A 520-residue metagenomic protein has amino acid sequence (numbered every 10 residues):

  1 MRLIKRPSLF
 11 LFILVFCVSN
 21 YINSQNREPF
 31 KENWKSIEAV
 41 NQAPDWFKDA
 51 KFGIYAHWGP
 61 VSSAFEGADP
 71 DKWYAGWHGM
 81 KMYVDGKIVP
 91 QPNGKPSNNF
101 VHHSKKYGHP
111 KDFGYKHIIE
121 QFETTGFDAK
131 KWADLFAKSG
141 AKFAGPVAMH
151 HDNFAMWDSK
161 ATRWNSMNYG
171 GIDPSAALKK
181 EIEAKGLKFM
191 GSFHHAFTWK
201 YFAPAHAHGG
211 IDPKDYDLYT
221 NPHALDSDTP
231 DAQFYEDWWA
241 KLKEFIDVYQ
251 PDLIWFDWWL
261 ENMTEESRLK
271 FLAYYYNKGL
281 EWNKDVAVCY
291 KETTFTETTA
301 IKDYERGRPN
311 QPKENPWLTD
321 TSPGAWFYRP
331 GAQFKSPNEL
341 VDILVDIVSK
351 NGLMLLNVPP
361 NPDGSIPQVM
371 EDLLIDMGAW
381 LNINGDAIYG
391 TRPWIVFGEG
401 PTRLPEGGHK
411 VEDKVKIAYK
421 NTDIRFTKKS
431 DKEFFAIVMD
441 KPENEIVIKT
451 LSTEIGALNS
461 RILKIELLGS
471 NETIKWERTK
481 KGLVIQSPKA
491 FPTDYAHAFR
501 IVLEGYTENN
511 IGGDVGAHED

Functional and structural regions predicted by a protein language model:
M1-N26: Bacterial Sec-dependent N-terminal signal peptides
Q25-D520: Mature catalytic domains of secreted/periplasmic carbohydrate-active enzymes
